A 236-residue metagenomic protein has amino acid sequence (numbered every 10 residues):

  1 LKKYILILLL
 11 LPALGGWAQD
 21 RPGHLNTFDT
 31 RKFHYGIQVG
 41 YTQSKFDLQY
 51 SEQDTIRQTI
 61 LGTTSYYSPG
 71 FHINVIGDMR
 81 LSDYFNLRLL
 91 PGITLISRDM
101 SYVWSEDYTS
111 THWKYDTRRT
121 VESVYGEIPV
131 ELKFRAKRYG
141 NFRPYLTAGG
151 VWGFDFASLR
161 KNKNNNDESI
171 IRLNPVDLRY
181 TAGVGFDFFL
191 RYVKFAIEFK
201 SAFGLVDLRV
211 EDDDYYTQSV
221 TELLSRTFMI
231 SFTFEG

Functional and structural regions predicted by a protein language model:
L1-G23, F234-G236: Bacterial Sec-dependent N-terminal signal peptides
L11, L90, E127-I128, R143 (+1 more regions): Hydrophobic alpha-helix-in-membranes signature
W17-G70, E235: Short glycine/proline- and aromatic-enriched beta-strand/turn motifs that initiate or cap beta-hairpins
P22, P175-Y180, G185-G236: Predominantly the C-terminal beta-signal and adjacent terminal strand-loop region of outer-membrane beta-barrel
I37-Y41, F71-M79, D83, P91-I93 (+5 more regions): Residues on the lipid-exposed face of transmembrane beta-strands in outer-membrane beta-barrel proteins
K45, Y84-L87, G140, Y192-F195: Repeated loop/turn-to-beta-strand initiation elements of outer-membrane beta-barrel proteins
K45-S68, I96-V124, G153-D177, D207-T227: Extracellular/periplasm-exposed beta-strand and loop segments of Gram-negative cell-envelope proteins, dominated by
G140-P144, A157-L159: Short, structured loop/turn "capping" segments at alpha-beta junctions
